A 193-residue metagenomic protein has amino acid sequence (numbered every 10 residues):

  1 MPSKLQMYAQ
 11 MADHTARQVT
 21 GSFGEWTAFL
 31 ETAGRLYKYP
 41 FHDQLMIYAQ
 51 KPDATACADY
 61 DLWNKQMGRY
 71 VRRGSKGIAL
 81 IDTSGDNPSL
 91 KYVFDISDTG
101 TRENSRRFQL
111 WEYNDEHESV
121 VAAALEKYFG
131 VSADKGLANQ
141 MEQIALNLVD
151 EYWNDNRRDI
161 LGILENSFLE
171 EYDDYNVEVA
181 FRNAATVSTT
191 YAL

Functional and structural regions predicted by a protein language model:
M1-L193: N-terminal accessory/interface modules of nucleic-acid-binding and processing proteins
